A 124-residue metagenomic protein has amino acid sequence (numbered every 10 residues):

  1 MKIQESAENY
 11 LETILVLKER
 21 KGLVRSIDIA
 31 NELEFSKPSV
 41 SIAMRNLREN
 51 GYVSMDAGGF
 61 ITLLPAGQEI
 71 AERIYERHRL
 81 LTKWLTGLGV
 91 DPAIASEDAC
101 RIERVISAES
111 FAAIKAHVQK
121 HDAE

Functional and structural regions predicted by a protein language model:
K2-F35: N-terminal helix-turn-helix DNA-binding core of bacterial DNA-binding proteins
R20-G22, E76, G87: Helix-turn-helix/winged-helix DNA-binding modules
S26-A57: Canonical helix-turn-helix DNA-binding module
E32, I70, G87: Residues within the alpha-helical elements of helix-turn-helix
S36, G89-A93: Helix N-cap / loop-to-helix initiation motif
G59-R77: Basic, amphipathic "hinge/linker" alpha-helix immediately C-terminal to the N-terminal HTH DNA-binding motif
H78-L80, S96: A generic alpha-helix surface/boundary motif
E97-E124: C-terminal regulatory/oligomerization modules of transcriptional regulators
